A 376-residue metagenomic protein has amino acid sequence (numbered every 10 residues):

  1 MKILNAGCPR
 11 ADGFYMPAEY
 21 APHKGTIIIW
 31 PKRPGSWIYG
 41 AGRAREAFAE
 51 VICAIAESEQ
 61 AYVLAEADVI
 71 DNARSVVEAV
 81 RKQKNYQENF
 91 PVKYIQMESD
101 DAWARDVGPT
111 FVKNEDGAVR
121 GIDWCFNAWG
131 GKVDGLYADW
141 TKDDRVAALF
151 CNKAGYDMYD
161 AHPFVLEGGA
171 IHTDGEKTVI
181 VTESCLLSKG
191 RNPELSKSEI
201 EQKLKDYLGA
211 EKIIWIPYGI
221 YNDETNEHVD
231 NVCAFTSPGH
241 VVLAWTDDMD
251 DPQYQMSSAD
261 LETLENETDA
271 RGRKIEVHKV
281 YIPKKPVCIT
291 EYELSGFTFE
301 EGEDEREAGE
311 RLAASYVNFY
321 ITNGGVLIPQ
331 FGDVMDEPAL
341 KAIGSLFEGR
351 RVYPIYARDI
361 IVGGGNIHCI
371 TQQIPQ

Functional and structural regions predicted by a protein language model:
M1-Q376: Histidine/cysteine-enriched polar flanking segments
